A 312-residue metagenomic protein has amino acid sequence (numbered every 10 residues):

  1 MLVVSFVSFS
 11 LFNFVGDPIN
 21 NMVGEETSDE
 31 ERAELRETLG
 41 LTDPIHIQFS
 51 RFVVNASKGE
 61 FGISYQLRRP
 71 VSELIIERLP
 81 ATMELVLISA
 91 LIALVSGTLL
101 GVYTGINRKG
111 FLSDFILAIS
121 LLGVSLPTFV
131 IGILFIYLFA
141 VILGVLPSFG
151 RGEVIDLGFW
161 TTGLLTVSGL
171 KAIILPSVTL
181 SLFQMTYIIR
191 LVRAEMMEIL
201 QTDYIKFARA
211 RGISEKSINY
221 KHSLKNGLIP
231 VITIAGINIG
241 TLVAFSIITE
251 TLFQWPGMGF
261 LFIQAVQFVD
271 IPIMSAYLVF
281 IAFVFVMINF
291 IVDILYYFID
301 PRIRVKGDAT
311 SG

Functional and structural regions predicted by a protein language model:
L2-S50, L143-L165: Hydrophobic alpha-helical transmembrane segments of membrane transport/permease proteins and related membrane-embedded
V3, V7, L11, S96 (+6 more regions): Alpha-helical membrane-inserting segments
S5, F9-N13, F129, Y137 (+2 more regions): Membrane-embedded alpha-helical segments of multi-pass transporters/permeases
E25-G40, L117-I131, L175-S181, S217-I234: Hydrophobic alpha-helical transmembrane segments
E31, L35, I45-F61, V71 (+7 more regions): Hydrophobic alpha-helical segments of integral membrane proteins, encompassing both true transmembrane helices
T42-T98: An internal, D/E-rich "acidic patch" concept
L79-L112, W160-G312: Alpha-helical transmembrane segments of integral membrane proteins, especially multi-pass inner/plasma-membrane
A118-L126, V130-M185: Membrane-water interface segments at transmembrane-helix boundaries in multipass membrane proteins
